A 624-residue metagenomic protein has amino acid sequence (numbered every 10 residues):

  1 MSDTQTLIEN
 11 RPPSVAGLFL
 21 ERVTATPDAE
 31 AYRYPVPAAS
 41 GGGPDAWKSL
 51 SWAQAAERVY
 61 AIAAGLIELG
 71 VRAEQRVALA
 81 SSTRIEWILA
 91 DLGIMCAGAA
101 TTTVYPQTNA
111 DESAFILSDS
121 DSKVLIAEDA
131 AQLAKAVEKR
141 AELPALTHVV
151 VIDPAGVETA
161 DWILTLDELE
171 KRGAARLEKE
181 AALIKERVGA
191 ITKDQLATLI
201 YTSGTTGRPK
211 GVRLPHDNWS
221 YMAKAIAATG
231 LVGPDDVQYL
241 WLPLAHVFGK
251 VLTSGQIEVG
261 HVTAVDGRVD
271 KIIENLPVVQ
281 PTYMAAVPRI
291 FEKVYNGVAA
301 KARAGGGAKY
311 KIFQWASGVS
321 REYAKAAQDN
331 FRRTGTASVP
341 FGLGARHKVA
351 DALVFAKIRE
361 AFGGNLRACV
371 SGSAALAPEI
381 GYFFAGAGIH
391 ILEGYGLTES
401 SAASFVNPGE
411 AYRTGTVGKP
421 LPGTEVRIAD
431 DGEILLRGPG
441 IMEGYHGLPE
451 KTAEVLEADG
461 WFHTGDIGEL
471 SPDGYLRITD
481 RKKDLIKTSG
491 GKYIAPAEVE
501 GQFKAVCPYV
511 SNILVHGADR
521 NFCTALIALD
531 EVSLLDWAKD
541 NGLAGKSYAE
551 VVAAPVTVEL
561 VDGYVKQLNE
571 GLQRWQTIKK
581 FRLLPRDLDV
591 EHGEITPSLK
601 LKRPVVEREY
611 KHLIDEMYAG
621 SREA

Functional and structural regions predicted by a protein language model:
R11, D28-L92, N109-A114, T165-G173 (+1 more regions): Conserved AMP-binding/adenylate-forming core of the ANL superfamily
P27-E30, V151, K171-Y201, R208 (+1 more regions): Conserved pre-ATP/AMP-binding loop-to-beta segment of ANL
Y32, A78-A80, W87, D91 (+5 more regions): Short beta-strand->loop structural element characteristic of the AMP-binding/adenylate-forming
S49-A53, G189, A197-A223: Conserved AMP-binding A3 loop
E68-L69, C96-R172, E186, L560: Structural core segment of the AMP-binding/adenylate-forming
S220-V237, L242-F355, N365, H390: Conserved AMP-binding/adenylation subdomain of ANL enzymes
P420-T488: Conserved ATP-binding/catalytic segment of the ANL
N512-H516, W537, V558, D562-A624: Conserved C-terminal "lid"/linker of ANL adenylate-forming enzymes
